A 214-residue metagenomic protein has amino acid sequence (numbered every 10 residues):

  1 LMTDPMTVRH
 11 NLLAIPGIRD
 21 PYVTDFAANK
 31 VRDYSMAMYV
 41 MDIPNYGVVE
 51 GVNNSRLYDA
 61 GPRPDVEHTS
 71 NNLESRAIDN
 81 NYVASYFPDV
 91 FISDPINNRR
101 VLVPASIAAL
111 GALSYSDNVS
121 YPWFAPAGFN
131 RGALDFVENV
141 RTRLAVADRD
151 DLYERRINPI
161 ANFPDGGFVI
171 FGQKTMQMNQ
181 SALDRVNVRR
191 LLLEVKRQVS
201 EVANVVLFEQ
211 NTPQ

Functional and structural regions predicted by a protein language model:
L1-Q214: Structured, hydrophobic secondary-structure cores that serve as assembly/anchoring elements
